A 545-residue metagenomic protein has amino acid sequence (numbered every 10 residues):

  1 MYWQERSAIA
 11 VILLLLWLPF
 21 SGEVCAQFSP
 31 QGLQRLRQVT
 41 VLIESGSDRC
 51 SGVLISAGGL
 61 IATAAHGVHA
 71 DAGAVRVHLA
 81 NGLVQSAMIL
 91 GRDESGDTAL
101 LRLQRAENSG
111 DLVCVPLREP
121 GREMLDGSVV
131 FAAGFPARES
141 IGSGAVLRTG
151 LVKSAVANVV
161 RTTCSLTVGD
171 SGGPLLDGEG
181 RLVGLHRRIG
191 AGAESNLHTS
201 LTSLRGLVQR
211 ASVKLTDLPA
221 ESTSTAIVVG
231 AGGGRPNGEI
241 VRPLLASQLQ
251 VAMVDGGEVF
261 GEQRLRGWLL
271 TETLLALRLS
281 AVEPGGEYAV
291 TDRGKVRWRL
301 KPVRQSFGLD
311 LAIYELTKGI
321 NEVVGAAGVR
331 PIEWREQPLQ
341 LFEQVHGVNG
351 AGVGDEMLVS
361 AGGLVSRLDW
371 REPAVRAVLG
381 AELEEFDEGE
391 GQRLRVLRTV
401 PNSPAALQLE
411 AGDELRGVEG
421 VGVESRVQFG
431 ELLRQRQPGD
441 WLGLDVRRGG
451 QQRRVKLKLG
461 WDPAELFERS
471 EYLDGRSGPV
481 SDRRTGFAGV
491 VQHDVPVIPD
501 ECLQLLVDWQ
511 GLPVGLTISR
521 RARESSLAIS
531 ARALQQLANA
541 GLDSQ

Functional and structural regions predicted by a protein language model:
A26-P30, P120, T216-A246, G363-R398 (+2 more regions): PDZ/PDZ-like peptide-tail recognition elements
Q27-F28, G110-D170, H186-L197, K301-Q305 (+5 more regions): Flexible, gly/ser-rich surface segments that form the specificity/activation loops bordering the active-site cleft
F28-S29, T40-G58, A64, L83-S86 (+8 more regions): A conserved glycine-rich beta-strand in the N-terminal activation segment of trypsin-fold
V39, D48-S51, S56-T98, L103-N108 (+8 more regions): Catalytic-histidine neighborhood of serine endopeptidases, predominantly the chymotrypsin-like S1/PA family
V53-L54, L151, S165-H186, W268 (+5 more regions): Catalytic nucleophile loop of clan PA
L60-A62, V183, T273-A276, A405-V427 (+1 more regions): Conserved PDZ fold ligand-binding element
H69, G417-D445, E524, I529-L537: PDZ domains, with a preference for the canonical peptide-binding region formed by the helix
C164-G169, G173-P174, L379-G417, V421-E424 (+2 more regions): PDZ/PDZ-like domain segments forming the peptide/carboxylate-binding groove, activating on the N-terminal beta-strands
